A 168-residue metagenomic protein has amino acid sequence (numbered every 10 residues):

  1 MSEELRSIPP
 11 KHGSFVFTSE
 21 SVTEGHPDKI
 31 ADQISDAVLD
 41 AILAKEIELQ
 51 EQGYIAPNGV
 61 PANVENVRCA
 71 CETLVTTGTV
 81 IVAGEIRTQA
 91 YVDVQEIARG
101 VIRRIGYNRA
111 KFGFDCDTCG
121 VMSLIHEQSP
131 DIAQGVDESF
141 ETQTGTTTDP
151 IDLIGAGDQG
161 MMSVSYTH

Functional and structural regions predicted by a protein language model:
E4-S7: Acidic, low-complexity proline/glycine-rich segments
P9-L49, Y54, P61-V67: N-terminal, positively charged regions that mediate nucleic acid binding
G13, F17, T76-T79, D115-C119 (+2 more regions): Short coil/turn connectors at secondary-structure junctions
E20-H26, I86, D149-D152: A short glycine/serine-rich beta->alpha loop
E48-E51, I55-V60, V64-E138: Glycine-rich, N-terminal phosphate-binding loop and its surrounding beta-alpha-beta segment
H126-M161: Hydrophobic alpha-helical hairpins/lids featuring a short glycine-rich hinge
V164: Globin-like tetrapyrrole-binding proteins
T167-H168: Conserved small/polar residues in nucleotide/adenosyl-binding loops
